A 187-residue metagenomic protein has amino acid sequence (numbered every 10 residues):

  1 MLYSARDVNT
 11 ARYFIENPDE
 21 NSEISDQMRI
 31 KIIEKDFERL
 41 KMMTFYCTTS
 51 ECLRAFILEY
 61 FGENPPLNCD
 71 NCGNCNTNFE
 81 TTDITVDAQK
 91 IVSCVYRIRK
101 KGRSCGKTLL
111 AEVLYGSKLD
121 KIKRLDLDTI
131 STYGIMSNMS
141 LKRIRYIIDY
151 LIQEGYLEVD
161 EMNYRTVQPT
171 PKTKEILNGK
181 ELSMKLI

Functional and structural regions predicted by a protein language model:
M1-L141, I147, L177-L186: C-terminal helicase lobe
I57, D149-M162: A short, conserved structural fragment
N74, C94, Y150-E154, T166-I176: Amphipathic alpha-helical interaction/assembly segments
E158-I187: Accessory beta->alpha helical hairpin/"wing" motif in late/C-terminal subdomains of nucleic-acid enzymes
